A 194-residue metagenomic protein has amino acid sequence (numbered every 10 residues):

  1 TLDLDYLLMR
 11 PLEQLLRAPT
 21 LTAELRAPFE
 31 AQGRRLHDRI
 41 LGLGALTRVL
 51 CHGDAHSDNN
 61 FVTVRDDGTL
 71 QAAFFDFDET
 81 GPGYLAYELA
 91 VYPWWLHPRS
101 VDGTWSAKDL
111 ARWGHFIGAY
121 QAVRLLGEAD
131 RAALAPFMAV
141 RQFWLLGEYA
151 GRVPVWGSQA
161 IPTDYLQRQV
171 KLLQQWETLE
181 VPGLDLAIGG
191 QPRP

Functional and structural regions predicted by a protein language model:
T1, E13, G68-Q71, G83 (+2 more regions): Hydrophobic/basic alpha-helical segments enriched in Actinobacteria
T1-L41: Active-site catalytic-loop/activation-segment of kinase and kinase-like phosphoryl-transfer enzymes
Y6, L15-L16, W144-P194: ATP/Mg2+ or Mg2+-diphosphate-binding catalytic cores that bind nucleotide phosphates or diphosphates via glycine-rich
L25, W105, D109, P162-Y165: Residue-level preference for long, well-ordered alpha-helices that form the structural scaffold of enzyme catalytic
E30-R34, L110-I117, Q167-V170, Q174: Hydrophobic core segments within long, regular secondary-structure runs in both alpha- and beta-rich folds
H37-Y87, S100, P194: Active-site acidic catalytic loop and adjacent metal/ATP-binding pocket of ATP-dependent phosphoryl transfer enzymes
A86-L125, A139-G157: Active-site activation/catalytic loop segments of kinase-like enzymes and analogous catalytic loops in related
E128-M138: All-alpha amphipathic helical-bundle segments outside canonical DNA-binding/catalytic cores that form hydrophobic
